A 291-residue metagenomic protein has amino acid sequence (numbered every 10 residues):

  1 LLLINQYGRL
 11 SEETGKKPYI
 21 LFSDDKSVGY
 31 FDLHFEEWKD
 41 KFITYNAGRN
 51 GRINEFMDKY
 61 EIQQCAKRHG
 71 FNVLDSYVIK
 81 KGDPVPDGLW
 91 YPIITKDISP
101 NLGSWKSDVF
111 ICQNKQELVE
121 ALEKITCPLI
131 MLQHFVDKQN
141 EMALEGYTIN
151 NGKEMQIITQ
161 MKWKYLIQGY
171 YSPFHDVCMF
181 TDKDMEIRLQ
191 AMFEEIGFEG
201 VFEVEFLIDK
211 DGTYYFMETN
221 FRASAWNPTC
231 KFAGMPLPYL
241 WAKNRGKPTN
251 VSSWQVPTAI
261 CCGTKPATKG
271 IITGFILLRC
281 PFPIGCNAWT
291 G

Functional and structural regions predicted by a protein language model:
L1-R9: Glycine-rich, highly charged phosphate/nucleotide-binding loops
L10, I53-M131, D137, N150-G152 (+1 more regions): Active-site nucleotide/adenylate-binding loops and adjacent lid/helix of ATP-dependent enzymes
G15-M57, N72-D75: A short, GP-enriched loop/loop-strand-helix hinge that lies immediately N-terminal to, or at the N-terminal rim
I93, M155-Q156, Y215-E218: Protein kinase-like catalytic core scaffold
Q113-Q116, H134-G197, N220-K243: ATP-dependent carboxylate/phosphate-activation module, predominantly the ATP-grasp catalytic core and closely related
E199-D211: A short glycine-rich, hydrophobically flanked beta-strand micro-motif that places a catalytic Asp/Glu for divalent metal
D209-G212, A223-C261: Soluble, non-transmembrane catalytic domains of enzymes that act on hydrophobic metabolites at membranes
K243-G291: Peripheral (often C-terminal) accessory segments that flank ATP-dependent C-N-forming ligase machineries
